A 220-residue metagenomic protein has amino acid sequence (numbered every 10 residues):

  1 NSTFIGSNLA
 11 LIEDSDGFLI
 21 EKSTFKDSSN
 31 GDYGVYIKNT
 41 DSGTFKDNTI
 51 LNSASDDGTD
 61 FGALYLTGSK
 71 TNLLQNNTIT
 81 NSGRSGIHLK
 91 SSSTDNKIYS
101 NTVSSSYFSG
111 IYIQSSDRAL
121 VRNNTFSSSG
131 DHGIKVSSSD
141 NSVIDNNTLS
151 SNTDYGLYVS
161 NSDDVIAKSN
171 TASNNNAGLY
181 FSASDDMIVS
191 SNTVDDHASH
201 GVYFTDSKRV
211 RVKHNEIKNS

Functional and structural regions predicted by a protein language model:
S2, A10, G17, S23 (+9 more regions): Small side chains
I5-E13, S29-K38, N52-T67, N81-K90 (+6 more regions): Extracellular beta-strand/beta-solenoid scaffold signature
S7, D14-S15, I20, N39-D41 (+15 more regions): Parallel beta-helix/beta-solenoid
V210-S220: Leucine-rich solenoid repeat scaffolds
